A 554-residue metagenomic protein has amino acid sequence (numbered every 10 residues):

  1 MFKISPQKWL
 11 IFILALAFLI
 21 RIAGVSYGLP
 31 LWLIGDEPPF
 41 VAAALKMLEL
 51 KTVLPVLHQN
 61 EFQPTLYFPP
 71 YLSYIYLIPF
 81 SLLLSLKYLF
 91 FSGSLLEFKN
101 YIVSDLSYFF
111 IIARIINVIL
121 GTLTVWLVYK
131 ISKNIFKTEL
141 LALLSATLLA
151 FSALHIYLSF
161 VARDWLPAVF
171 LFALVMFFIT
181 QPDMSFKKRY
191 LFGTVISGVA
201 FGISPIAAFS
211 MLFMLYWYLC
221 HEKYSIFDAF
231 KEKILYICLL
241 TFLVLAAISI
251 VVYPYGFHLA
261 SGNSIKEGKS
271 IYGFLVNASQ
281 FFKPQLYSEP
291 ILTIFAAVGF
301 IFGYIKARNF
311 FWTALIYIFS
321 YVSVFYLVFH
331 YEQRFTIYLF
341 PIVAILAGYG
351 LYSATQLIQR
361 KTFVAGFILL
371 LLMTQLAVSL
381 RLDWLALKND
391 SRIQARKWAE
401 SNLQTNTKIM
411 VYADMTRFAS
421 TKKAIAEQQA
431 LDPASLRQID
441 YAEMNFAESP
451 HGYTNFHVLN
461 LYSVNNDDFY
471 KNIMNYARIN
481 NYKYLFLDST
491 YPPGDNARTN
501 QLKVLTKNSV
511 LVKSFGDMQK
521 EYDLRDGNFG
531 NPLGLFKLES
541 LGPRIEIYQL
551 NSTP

Functional and structural regions predicted by a protein language model:
K3, K133-F136, V175-Y190, A200 (+2 more regions): Membrane-interface transmembrane helices that cradle and orient dolichyl/undecaprenyl
I11, A15, V103-S107, I111-F136 (+2 more regions): Transmembrane-helix motifs of polytopic, lipid-linked glycan transferases
I11, V195, L235-F242, Y304-F311 (+2 more regions): Signature aromatic-anchored transmembrane alpha helix within multi-pass, membrane-resident enzymes that catalyze glycan
I22-S26, P38-K99: Extracytosolic helix-loop segments that constitute the early lumenal/periplasmic catalytic or substrate-binding loops
Y74-I75, V199-G202, A208-K306, V322-H330 (+3 more regions): Transmembrane-lumen/periplasm boundary regions of multi-pass, lipid-linked membrane glycan transferases
L140-A146, F178-V199, T313-I318, R360-A365: Short hydrophobic alpha-helices at membrane interfaces in multi-pass membrane enzymes
L158-S159, W165-A168, A200, F209 (+3 more regions): Hydrophobic/aromatic-rich transmembrane helices and adjacent perimembrane loops
Y441-F456, L461-P554: Aromatic/acidic, Gly/Pro-rich catalytic loop(s) in extracytoplasmic/lumenal soluble domains of multi-pass membrane
